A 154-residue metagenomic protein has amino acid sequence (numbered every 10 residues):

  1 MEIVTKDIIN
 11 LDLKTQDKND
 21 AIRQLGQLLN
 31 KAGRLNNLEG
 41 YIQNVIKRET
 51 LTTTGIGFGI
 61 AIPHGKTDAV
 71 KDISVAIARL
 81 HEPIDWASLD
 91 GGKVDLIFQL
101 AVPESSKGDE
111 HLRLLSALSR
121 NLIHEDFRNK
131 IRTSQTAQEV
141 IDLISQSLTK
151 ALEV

Functional and structural regions predicted by a protein language model:
M1-V154: Cytosolic covalent-transfer regions centered on His/Cys nucleophiles that carry phosphoryl or persulfide groups
